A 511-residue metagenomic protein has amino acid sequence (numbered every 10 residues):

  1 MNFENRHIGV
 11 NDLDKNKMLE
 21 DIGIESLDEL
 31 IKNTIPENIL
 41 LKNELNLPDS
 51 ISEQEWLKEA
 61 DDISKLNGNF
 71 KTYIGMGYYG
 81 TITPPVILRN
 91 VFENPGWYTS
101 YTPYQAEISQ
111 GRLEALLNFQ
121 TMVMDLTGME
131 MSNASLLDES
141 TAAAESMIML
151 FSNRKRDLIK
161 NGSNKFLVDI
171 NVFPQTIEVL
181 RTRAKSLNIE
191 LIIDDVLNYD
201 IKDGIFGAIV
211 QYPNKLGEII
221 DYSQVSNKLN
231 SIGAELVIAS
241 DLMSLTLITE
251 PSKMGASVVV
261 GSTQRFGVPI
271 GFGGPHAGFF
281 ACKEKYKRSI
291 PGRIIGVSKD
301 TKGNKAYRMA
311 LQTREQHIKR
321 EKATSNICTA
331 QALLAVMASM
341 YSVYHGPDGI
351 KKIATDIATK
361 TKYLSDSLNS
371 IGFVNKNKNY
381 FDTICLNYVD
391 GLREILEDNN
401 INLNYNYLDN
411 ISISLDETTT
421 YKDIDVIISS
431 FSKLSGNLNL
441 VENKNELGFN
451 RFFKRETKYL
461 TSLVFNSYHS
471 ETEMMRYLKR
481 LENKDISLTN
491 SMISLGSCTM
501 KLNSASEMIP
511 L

Functional and structural regions predicted by a protein language model:
M1-K42: Compact, charge-rich alpha-helical regulatory domains located at protein termini
I35-N118, M124, I318, R451-L511: N-terminal entrance/gating region of PLP-dependent enzymes' catalytic architecture
N94-A106, M122-M129, K160-S163, L191 (+6 more regions): Gly-rich Lys/Arg/Thr-decorated short loops/hinges at beta-loop-alpha junctions or inter-strand turns that position
Y104-I108, D125-A144: Short loop-beta-helix segment that forms the pyridoxal 5′-phosphate
G111, T141-A306, L368, F381 (+3 more regions): Conserved PLP-enzyme active-site core in the AAT-like
F266-S367, I371, K376: Active-site C-terminal subdomain of aminotransferase-like
I371-E397, L415-T418: Conserved PLP-binding catalytic core of the aspartate aminotransferase-like
N406-N443: Extended acidic/polar, glycine-enriched regions that form or flank non-catalytic beta-rich accessory modules
